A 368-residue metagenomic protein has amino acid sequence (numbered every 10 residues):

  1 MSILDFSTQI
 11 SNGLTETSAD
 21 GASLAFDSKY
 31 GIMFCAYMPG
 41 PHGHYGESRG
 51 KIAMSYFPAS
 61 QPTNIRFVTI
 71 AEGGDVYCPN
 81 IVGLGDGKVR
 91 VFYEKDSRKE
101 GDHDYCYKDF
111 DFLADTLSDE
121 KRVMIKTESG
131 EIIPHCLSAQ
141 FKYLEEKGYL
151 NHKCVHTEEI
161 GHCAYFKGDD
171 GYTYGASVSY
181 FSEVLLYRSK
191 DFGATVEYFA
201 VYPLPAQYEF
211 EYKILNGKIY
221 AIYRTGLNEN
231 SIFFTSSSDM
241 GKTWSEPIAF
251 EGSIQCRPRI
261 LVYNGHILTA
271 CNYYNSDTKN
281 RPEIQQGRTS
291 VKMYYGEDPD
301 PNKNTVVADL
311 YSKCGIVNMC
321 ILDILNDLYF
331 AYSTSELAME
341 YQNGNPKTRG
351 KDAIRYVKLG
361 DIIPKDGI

Functional and structural regions predicted by a protein language model:
M1-G74, V82-Y208, K213-C256, L261-C314 (+2 more regions): Beta-rich carbohydrate-recognition and catalytic domains
G315-M319: Short aromatic loop motif centered on NTY/YTY
I321-D323: Extended low-complexity acidic/polar segments
